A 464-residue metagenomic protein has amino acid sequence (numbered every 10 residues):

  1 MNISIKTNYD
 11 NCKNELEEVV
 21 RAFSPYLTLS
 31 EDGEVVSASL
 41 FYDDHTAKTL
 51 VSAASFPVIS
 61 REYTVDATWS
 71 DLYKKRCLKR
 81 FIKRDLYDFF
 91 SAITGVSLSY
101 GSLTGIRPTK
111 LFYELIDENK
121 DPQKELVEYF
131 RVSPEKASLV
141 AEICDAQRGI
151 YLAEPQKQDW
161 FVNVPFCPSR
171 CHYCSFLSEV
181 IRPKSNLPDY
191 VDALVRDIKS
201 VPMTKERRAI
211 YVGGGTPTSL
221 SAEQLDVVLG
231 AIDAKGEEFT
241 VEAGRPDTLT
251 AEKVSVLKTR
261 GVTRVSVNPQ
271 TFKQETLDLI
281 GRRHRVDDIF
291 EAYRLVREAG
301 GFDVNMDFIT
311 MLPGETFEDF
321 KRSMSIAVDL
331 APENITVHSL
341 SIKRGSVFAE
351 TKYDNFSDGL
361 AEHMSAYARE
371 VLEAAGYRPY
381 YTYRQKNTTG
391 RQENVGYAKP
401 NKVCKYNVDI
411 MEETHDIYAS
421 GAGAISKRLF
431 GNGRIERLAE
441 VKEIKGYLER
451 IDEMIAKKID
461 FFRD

Functional and structural regions predicted by a protein language model:
M1-K110, E114-N119, P400-D464: Radical SAM enzyme core and accessory elements
L29-E34, G345-S420: A C-terminal junction/extension of Radical SAM enzymes
T49-S52, V162, V265-V267: Short beta-strand motif preference
F90, T94-Y100, D117-F161: N-terminal [4Fe-4S]-dependent radical SAM core
P155-D189: Canonical Radical SAM [4Fe-4S] cluster-binding loop centered on the CxxxCxxC motif and its immediate flanking residues
K157-D159, A209, E238, N334 (+2 more regions): Beta-sheet entry/capping signal
N163, S266, N334-H338, V408 (+1 more regions): Beta-strand scaffold of nucleotide-dependent catalytic cores
S178-Y367: Conserved non-cysteine loop/helix-boundary elements of the Radical SAM core domain that shape
